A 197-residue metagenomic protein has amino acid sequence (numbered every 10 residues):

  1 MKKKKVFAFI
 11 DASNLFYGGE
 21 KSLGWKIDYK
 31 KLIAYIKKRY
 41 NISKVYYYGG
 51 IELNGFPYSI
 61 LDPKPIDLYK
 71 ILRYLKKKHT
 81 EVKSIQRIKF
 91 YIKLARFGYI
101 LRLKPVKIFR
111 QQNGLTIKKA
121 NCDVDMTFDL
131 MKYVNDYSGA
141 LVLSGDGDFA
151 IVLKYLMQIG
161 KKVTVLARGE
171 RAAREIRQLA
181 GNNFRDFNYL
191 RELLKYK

Functional and structural regions predicted by a protein language model:
M1-K118, G147, Y155-M157, K162-A167 (+1 more regions): Domain-level signal for Mg2+-assisted phosphodiester chemistry and nucleotide/NA-binding surfaces in nucleic-acid
Y48, L143, F187: Conserved residues at the C-terminal ends of beta-strands
F97, D136-Y137, I159, L179: Structured helix-beta-strand junction loops
K118-M126, S144: Short secondary-structure boundary/capping elements
D125-D136: Acidic, metal-associated active-site segment
A140: Short aromatic/hydrophobic "clamp" motif used to bind/position activated sugar donors
A150-K197: Acidic, PIN/NYN-like endoribonuclease modules and their adjacent C-terminal/linker elements
